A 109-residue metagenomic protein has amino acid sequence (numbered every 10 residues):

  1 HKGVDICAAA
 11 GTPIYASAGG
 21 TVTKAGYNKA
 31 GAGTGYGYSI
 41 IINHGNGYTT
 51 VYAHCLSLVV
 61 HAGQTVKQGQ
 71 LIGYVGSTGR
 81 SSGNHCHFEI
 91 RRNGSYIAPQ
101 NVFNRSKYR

Functional and structural regions predicted by a protein language model:
K2-V4, A8: N-terminal post-signal-peptidase region of extra-cytosolic proteins
I6, Y38-I42, K67-S81: Short hydrophobic beta/alpha edge segments that flank linear recognition/processing sites
C7, P13-S17, Y52-A53, G63-V66 (+1 more regions): Small beta-strand-rich domains/subdomains or short beta-sheet motifs embedded in larger alpha/beta proteins
A9-A10, G83: Short, small/polar residue-rich loop motifs at catalytic or cofactor-binding pockets
G11, G47, V60-G76: ...with weaker cross-activation on analogous glycine-rich loops/strands in unrelated enzymes
G11, Y27, N43-G47, T78 (+2 more regions): Solvent-exposed coil/turn segments that connect beta secondary-structure elements in extracytoplasmic/periplasmic
A16-A62, N84-E89: Zn2+-dependent peptidoglycan hydrolase active-site motif and core
H61-Q70, E89-R109: Acidic, glycine-rich catalytic/binding loops that coordinate metals and/or anionic ligands
